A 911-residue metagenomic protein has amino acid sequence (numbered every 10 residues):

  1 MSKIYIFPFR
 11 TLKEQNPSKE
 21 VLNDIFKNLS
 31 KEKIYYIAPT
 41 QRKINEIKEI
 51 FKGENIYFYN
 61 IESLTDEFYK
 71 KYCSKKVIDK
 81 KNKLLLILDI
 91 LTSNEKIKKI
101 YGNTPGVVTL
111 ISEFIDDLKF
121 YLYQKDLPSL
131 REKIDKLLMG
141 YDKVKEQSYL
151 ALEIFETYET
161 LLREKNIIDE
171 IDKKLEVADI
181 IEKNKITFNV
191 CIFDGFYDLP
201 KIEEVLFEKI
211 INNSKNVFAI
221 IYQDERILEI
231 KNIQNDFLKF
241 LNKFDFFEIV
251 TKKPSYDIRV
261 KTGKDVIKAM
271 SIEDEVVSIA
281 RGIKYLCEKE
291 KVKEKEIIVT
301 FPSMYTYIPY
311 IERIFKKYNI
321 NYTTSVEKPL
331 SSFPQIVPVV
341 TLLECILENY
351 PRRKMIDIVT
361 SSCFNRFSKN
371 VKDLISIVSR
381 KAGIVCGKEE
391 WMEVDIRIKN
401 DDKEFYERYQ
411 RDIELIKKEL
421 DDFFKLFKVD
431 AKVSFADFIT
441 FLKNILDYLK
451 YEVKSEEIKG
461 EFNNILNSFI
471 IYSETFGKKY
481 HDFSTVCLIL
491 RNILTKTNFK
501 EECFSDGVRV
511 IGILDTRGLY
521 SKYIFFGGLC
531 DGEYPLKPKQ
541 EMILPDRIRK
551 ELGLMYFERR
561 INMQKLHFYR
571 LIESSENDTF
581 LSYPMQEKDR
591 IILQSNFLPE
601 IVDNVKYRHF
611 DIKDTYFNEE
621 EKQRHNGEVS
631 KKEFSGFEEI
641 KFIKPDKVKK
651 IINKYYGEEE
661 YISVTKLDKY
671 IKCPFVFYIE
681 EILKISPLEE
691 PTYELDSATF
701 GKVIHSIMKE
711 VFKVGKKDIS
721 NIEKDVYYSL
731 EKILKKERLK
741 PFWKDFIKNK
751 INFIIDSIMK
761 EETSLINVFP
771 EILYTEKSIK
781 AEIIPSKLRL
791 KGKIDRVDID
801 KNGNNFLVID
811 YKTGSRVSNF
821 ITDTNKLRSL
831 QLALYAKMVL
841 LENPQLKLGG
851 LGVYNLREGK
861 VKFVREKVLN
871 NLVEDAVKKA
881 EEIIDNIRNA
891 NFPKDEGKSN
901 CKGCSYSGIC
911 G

Functional and structural regions predicted by a protein language model:
M1-G53, I186-E348, R517-Y520: Conserved motor-region signature of P-loop NTPase helicases/translocases
K3, E32-I34, M304, R353 (+8 more regions): Accessory/regulatory regions of helicases
A38-E46, F51-K185, K201, D373-E390 (+3 more regions): Basic/charged alpha-beta structural segments of nucleotide/phosphate-handling enzymes
T40, Y57-L64, V190-L199, S303 (+6 more regions): Conserved helicase core region in the C-terminal RecA-like lobe
D135-F240, K268-S271, L442, K522-Y523 (+3 more regions): Conserved helicase NTPase motor core
A280, E389, V394-E414, K418-K425 (+4 more regions): C-terminal, charged and often intrinsically disordered regions of DNA end-processing helicases and nucleases
L466, F700-E776, E782-I784: A non-catalytic, helix-rich entry segment at domain boundaries
F769-P770, Y774-E842: Non-catalytic protein-protein interaction segments used by genome-maintenance enzymes to assemble and couple activities
